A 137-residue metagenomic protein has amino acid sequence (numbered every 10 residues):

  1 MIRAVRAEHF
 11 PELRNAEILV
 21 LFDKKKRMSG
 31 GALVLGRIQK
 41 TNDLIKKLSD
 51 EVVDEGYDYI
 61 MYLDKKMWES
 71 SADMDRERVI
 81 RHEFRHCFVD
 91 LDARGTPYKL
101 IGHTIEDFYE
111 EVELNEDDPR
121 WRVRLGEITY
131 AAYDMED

Functional and structural regions predicted by a protein language model:
M1-I18, F22-S70, M74, D90-D137: Metalloprotease/metallohydrolase-associated module, dominated by Zn2+-dependent proteases
R78-D90: Active-site recognition of the HExxH zinc-binding catalytic motif
